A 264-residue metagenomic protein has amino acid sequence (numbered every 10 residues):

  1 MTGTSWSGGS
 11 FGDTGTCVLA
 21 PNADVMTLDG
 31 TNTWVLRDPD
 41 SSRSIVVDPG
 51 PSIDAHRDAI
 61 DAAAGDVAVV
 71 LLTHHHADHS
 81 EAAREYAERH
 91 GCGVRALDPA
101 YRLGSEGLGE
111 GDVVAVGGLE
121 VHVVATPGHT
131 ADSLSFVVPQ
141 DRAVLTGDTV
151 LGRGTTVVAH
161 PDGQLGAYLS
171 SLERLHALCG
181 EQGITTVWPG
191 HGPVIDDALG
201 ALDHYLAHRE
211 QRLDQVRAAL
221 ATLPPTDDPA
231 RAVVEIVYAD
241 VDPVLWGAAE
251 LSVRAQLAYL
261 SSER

Functional and structural regions predicted by a protein language model:
M1-G8, H74: Short glycine- and acidic-rich boundary segments immediately preceding or forming the N-terminal edge of structured
S5-A62, S135-G147, G152: Conserved beta-strand hairpin/beta-sheet module of binuclear metal-dependent hydrolase folds, prominently
D13, G65, Q182: Structured loop/turn residues at beta-strand edges in well-structured enzyme cores
N22-G30, P49-H122, R142: Active-site HxH/HxHxD metal-binding segment of metal-dependent hydrolases
S42-V46, P51-I53, E120-A219: Metallo-beta-lactamase
T73-H79, H129, H191, Q256: Histidine-centered divalent metal-coordination motifs
A219-R264: C-terminal regulatory/interaction regions
